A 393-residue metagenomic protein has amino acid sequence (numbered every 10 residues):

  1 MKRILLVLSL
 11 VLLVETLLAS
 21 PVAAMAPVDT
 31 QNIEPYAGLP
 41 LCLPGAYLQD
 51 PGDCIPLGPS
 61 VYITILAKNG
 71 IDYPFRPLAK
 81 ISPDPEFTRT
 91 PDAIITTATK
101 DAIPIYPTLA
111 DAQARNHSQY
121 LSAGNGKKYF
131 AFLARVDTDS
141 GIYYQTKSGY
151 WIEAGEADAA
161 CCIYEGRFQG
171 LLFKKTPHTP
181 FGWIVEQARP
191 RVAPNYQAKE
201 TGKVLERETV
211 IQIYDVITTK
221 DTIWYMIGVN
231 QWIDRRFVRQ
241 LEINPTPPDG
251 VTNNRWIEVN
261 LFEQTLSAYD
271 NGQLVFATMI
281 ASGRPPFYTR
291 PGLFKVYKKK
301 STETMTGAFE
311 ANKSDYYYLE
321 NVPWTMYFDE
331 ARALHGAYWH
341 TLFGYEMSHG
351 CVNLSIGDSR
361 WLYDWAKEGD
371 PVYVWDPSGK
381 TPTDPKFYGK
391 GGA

Functional and structural regions predicted by a protein language model:
M1-I4: Positively charged n-region of N-terminal signal peptides that target proteins for export
V7-T16: Bacterial N-terminal signal peptides
M25-A26, D249-T252, F276-M279, R284 (+2 more regions): Exported/periplasmic cell-wall-interacting domains
M25-T97, Q145-G182, M226-R255, G391-G392: Boundary regions of SH3-family modules and the immediately adjacent low-complexity/disordered segments in eukaryotic
I33-P74, D111-T138, Y196-T219: Conserved beta-strand/loop element in small beta-rich adapter and peptidoglycan-binding domains
A98-D111, S118-Y120, G170-Y214: Short, solvent-exposed interaction modules
D139-Y143, T219-W224, K380-F387: Short, Lys/Arg- and Gly-enriched loop/turn segments at beta-strand edges
Q197-V204, Y214-P291: Cell wall/extracellular polymer interaction/catalysis modules
